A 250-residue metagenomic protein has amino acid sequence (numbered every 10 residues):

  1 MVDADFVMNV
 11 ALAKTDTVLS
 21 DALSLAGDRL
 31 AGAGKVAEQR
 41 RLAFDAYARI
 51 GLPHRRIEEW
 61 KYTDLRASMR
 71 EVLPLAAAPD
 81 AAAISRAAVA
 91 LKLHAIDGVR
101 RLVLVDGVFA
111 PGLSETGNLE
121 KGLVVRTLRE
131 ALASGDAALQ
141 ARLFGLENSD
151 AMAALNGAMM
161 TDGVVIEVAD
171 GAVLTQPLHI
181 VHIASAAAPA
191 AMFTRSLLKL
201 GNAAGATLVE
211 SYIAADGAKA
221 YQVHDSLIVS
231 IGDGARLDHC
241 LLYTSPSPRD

Functional and structural regions predicted by a protein language model:
V2-S245, R249: Glycine-rich and polybasic anion-binding loops at the starts of cofactor/ligand-binding domains
